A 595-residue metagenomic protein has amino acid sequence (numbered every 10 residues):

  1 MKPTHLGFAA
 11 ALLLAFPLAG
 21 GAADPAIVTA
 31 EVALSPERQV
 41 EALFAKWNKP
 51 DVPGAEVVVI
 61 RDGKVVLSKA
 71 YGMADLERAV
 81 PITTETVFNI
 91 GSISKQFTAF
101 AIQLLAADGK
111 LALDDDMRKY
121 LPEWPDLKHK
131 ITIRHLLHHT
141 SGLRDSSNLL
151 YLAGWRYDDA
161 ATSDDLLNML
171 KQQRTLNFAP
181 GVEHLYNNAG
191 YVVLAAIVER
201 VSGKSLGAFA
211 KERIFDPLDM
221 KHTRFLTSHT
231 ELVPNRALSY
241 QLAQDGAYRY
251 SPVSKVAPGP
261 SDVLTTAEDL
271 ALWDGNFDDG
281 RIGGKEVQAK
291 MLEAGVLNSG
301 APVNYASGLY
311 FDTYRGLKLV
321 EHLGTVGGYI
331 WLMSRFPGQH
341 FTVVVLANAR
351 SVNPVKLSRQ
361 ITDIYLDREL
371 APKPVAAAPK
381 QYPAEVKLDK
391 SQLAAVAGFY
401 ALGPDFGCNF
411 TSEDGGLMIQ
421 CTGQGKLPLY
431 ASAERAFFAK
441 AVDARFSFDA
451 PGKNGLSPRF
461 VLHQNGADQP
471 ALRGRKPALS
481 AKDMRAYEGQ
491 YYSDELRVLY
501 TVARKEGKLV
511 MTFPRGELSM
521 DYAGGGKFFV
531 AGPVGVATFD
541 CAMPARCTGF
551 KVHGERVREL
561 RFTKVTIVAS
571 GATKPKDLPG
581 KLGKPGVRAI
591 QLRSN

Functional and structural regions predicted by a protein language model:
M1-H5: Positively charged n-region of N-terminal signal peptides that target proteins for export
G7-A19: Bacterial N-terminal signal peptides
A23-K69, E199-K204, K211-E212, D216 (+4 more regions): Catalytic loop of the DD-peptidase/beta-lactamase superfamily, centered on the K-T-G motif and neighboring
I27, L34, P53, M73-N188 (+3 more regions): Active-site-proximal loop and beta-strand segments within enzyme catalytic domains
T98-A99, G190-A195, A271: Well-ordered alpha-helical segments within folded domains of soluble proteins
T132, G190, T266-D269: An acidic site on a long C-lobe helix of protein kinase domains
D216-L218, H222: Long, well-ordered core segments of solenoidal/helical folds
R224-L226: Short functional hotspots where side chains directly engage DNA or cofactors
